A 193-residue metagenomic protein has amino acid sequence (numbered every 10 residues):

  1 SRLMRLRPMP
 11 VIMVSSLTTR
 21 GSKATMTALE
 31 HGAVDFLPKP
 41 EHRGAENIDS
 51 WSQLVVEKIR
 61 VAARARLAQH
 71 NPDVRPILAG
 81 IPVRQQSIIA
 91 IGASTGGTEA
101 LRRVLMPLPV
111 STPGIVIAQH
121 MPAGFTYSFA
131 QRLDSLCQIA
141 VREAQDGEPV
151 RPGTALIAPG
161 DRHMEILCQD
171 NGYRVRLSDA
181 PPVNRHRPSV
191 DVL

Functional and structural regions predicted by a protein language model:
S1-L193: Conserved acid/base catalytic micro-environments in cytosolic active-site loops
